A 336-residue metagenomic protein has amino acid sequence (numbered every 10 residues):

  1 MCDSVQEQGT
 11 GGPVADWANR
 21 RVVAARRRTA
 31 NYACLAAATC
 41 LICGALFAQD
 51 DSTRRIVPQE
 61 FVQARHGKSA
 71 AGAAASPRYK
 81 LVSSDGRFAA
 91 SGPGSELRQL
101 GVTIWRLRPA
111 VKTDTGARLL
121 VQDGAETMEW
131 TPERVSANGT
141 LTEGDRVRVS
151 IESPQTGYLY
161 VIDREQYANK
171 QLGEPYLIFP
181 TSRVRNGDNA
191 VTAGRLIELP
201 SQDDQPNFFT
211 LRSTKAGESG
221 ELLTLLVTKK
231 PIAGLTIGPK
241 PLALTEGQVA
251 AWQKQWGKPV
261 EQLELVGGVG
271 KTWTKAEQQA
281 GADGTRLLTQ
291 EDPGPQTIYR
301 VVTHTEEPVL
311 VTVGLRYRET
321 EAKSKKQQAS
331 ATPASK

Functional and structural regions predicted by a protein language model:
M1-A30: N-terminal secretory signal peptides that target proteins for export/translocation
C2, A45, Q49-D51: Classical secretory targeting signals
V5-Q8, A18, C40, T140 (+2 more regions): Compositionally biased, low-complexity repeat tracts
E7, R20, Y32, S69 (+1 more regions): N-terminal cationic leader/targeting segments used for protein routing and processing
G9, A18, R26-R27, L46 (+3 more regions): N-terminal regions of proteins, emphasizing targeting and processing segments when present
A33-G44: Bacterial N-terminal signal peptides
Q49-K336: Secretory-pathway glycoprotein ectodomains that are cysteine- and/or Ser/Thr/Pro-rich
